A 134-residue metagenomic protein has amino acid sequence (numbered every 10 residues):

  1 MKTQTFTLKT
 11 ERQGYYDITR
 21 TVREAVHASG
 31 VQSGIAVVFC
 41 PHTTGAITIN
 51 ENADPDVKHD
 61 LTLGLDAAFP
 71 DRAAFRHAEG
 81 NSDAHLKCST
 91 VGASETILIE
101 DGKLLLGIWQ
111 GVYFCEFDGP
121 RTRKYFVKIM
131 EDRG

Functional and structural regions predicted by a protein language model:
M1-G134: Active-site histidine-anchored catalytic micro-motif
